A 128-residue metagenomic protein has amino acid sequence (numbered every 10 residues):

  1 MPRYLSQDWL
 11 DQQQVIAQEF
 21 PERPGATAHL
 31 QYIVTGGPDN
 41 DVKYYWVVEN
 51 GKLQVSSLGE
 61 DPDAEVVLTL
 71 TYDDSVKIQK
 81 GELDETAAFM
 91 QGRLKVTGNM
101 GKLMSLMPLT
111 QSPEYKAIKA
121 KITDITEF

Functional and structural regions predicted by a protein language model:
M1-F128: Feature captures hydrophobic
